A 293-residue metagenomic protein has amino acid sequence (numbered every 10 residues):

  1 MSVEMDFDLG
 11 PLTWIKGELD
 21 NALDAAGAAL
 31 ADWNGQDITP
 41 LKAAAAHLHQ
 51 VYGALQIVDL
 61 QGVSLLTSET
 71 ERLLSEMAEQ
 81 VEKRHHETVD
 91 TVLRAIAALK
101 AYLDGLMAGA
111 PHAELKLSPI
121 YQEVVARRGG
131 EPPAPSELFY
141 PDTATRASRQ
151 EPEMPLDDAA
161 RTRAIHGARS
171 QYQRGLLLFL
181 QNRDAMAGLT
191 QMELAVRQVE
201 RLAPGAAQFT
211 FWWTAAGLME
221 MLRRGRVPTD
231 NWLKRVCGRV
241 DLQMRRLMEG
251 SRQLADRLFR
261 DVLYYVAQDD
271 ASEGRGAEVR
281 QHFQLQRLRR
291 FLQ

Functional and structural regions predicted by a protein language model:
M1-L9, V81-D158, G225-Q293: Structural secondary-structure packing elements that flank or coincide with functional cores
V3-A46, P141-T190, Q293: Long, amphipathic alpha-helical coiled-coil segments characteristic of histidine-phosphotransfer scaffolds
G17, L65, R163, G167 (+6 more regions): Residues within HEAT/ARM-like alpha-solenoid scaffolds
D20-L23, G27-L30, N34, Y52-D59 (+11 more regions): A structural signal for well-ordered alpha-helices, especially hydrophobic packing surfaces of coiled-coils
P40-A44, V58-L73, E87-A95, A206-M219 (+1 more regions): Short, well-ordered alpha-helical segments that carry or flank key catalytic/ligand-binding motifs at enzyme/regulatory
H47-H49, H85-H86, H112, H166 (+2 more regions): Histidine (H) residue identity feature
